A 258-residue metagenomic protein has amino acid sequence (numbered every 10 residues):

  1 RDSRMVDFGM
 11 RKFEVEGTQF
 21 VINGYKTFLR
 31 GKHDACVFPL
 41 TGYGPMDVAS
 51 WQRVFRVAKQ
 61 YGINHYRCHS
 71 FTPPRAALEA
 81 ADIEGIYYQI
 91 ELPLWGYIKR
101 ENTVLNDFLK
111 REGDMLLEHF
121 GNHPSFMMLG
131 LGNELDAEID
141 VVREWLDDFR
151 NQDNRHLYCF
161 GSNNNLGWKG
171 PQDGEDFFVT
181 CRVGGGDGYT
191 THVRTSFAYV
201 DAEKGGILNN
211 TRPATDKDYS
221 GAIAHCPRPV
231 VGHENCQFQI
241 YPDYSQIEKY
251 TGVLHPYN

Functional and structural regions predicted by a protein language model:
R1-H69, A80, G85, M127-M128 (+2 more regions): Secreted/periplasmic carbohydrate-active enzymes, especially glycoside hydrolases
H65-N258: Substrate-binding/catalytic cleft of secreted carbohydrate-active enzymes, primarily glycoside hydrolases
